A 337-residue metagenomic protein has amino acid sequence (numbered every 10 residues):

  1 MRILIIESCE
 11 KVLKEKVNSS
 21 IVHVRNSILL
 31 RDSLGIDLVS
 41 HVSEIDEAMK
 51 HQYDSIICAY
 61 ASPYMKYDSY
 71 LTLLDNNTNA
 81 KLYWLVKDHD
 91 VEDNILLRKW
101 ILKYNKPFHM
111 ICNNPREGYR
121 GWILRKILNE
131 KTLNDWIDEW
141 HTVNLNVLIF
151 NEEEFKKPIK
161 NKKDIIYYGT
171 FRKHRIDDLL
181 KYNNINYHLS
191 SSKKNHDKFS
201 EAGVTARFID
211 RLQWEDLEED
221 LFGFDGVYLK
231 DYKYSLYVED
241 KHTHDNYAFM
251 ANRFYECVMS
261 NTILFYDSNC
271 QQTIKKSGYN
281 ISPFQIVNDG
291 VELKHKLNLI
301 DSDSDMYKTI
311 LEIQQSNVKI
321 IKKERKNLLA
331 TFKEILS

Functional and structural regions predicted by a protein language model:
R2-L34, L38-S43, C58-L73, L85-P283: Nucleotide-sugar donor-binding catalytic core of glycosyltransferases
H41-Q52, D289: Short acidic low-complexity segments
E47-H51, Y228, K296-L299: CheY-like receiver
S55: Active-site beta3 strand of CheY-like receiver
N77-A80: Internal alpha/beta domain cores that form substrate/cofactor-binding pockets in large enzymes and binding proteins
I274-N298: Change "using UDP/GDP/dTDP sugars" to "using nucleotide sugars
N288, N298-S337: A charged, aromatic-enriched C-terminal amphipathic alpha-helix characteristic of glycosyltransferases across folds
